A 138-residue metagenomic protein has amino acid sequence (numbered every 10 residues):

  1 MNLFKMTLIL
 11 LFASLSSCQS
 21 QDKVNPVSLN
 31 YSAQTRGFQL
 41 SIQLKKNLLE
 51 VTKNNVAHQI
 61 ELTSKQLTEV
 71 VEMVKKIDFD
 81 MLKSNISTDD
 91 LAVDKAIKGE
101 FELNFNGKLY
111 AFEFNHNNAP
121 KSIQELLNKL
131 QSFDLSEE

Functional and structural regions predicted by a protein language model:
N2-I9: Sec-dependent signal peptide recognition, specifically the positively charged N-region followed immediately by
T7, D22, L62-K65: Short acidic/polar alpha-helix capping motifs at helix-coil junctions
L11, T35, K53-N55, K75: Preference for short coil/turn "hinge" residues that link or interrupt alpha-helices
S14-S17: C-terminal motif of bacterial Sec signal peptides marking the signal peptidase cleavage site
Q21-S32, M73, S87-E138: Short, well-ordered, aromatic-rich surface patches in folded extracellular/luminal domains
G37-T68: Post-signal-peptide N-terminal segment of Sec-exported extracytoplasmic proteins
H58-D90: Mature extracytoplasmic domains of secretory-pathway proteins
